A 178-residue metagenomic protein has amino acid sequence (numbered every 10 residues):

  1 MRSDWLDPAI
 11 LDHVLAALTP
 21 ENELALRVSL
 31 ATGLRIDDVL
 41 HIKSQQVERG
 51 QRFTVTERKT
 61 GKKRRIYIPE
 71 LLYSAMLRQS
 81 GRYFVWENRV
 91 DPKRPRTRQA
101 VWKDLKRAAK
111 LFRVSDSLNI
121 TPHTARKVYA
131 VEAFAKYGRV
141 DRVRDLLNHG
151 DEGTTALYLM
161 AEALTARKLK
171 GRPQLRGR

Functional and structural regions predicted by a protein language model:
M1, Y67-L71, M160-R178: DNA/chromatin major-groove-contacting recognition/catalytic segments
M1-L11, G61-E70, R82: DNA breakage-rejoining catalytic core of tyrosine-based enzymes
D4-T32, I36: Basic, Lys/Arg- and aromatic-enriched nucleic-acid-binding interface segment
A16, K103-D141, D145: Short, basic (Lys/Arg/His-rich) helix/loop patches that form interaction surfaces in the mid-to-C-terminal regions
A25, D37-H41, V143: Alpha-helix N-cap/helix-start motif at helix boundaries, enriched for small hydrophobics
H41-S74: Conserved tyrosine-mediated DNA breakage-rejoining catalytic core shared by Y-recombinases
V47-G50, R139-L159: Short, polar N-cap/turn motifs at the start of nucleic acid-interacting alpha helices
Y73-D104: Major-groove DNA-contacting interfaces characterized by cationic-aromatic clusters
